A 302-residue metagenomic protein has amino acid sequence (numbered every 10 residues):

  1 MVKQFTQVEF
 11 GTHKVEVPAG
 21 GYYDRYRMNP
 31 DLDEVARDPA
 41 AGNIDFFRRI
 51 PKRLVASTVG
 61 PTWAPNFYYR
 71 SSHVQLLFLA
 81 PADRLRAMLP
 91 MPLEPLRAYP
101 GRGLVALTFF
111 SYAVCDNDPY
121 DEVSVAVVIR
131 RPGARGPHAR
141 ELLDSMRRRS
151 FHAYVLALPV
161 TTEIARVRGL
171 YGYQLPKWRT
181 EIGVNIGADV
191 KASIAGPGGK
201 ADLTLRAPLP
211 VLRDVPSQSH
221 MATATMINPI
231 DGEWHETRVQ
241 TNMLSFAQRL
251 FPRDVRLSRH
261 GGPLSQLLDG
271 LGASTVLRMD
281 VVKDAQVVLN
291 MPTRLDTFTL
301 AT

Functional and structural regions predicted by a protein language model:
V2-G60, A157-T302: Interaction-surface and assembly-scaffold signal
E34-D38, G42, Y69, M91-A106 (+1 more regions): A generic "folded-domain core" signal
I44, R53-N66, M88-P92, T108 (+2 more regions): Generic ordered-secondary-structure signal
V59-L104: N-terminal ordered "arm"
R102, A106, F110, L267-L268 (+1 more regions): Hydrophobic alpha-helical segments with strong N-terminal bias
L104-T204: Aromatic- and glycine-enriched beta-alpha-beta binding-site module
